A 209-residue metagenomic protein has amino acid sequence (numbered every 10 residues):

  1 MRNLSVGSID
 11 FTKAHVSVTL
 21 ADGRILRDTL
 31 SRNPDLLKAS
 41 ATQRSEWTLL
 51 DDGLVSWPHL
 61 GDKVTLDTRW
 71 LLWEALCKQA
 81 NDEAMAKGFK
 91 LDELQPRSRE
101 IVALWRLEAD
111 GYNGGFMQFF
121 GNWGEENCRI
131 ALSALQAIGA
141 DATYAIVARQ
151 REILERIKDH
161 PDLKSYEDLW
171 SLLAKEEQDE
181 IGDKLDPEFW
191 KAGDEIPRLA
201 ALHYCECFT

Functional and structural regions predicted by a protein language model:
M1-K90, W123: Motif-centric detector for short Cys/His coordination patterns
R2-D28, L132-D159: Ampipathic, surface-exposed secondary-structure segments
G7, D28, N33, R44 (+4 more regions): Functionally constrained cores in energy, signaling, and assembly domains
W73-N113, M117-C128, A134-T209: Extended, alpha-helix-rich binding/interface surfaces that flank or overlap catalytic cores and mediate recognition
